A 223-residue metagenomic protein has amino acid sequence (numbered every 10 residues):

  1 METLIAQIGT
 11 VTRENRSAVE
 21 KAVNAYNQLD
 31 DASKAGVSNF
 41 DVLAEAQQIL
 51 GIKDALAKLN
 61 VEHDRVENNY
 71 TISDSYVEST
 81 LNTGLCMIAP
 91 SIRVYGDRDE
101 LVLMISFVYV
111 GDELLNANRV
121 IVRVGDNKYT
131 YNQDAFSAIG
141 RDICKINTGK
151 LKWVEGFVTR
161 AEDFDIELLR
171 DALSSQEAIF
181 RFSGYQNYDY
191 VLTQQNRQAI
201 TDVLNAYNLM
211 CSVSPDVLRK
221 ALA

Functional and structural regions predicted by a protein language model:
M1-K53: Beta-rich interaction/scaffold domains
Q48-A223: A generic "folded-domain core" signal
